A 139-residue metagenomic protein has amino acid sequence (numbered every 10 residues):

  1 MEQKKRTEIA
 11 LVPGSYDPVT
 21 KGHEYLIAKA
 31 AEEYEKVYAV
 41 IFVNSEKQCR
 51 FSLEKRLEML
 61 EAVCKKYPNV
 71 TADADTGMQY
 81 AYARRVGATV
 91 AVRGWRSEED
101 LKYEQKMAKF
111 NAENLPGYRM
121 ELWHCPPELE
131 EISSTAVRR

Functional and structural regions predicted by a protein language model:
M1-R139: Nucleotidyltransferase catalytic core that binds NTPs
